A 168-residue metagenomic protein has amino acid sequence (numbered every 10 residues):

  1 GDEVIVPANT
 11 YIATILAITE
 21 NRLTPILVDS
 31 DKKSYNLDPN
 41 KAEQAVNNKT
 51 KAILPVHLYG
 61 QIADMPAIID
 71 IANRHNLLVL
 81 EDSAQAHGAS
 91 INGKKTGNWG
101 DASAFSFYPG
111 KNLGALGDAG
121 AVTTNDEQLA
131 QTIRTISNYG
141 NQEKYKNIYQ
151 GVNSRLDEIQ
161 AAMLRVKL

Functional and structural regions predicted by a protein language model:
G1-S83, S90: PLP-dependent aminotransferase-like
N9, K33, L37, K94 (+1 more regions): Residues at secondary-structure transition points
E43-A45, I71, K95-W99, V122: Short, hinge-like loop/turn segments at secondary-structure boundaries
A86-N92, W99-L168: Active-site region of PLP-dependent enzymes
